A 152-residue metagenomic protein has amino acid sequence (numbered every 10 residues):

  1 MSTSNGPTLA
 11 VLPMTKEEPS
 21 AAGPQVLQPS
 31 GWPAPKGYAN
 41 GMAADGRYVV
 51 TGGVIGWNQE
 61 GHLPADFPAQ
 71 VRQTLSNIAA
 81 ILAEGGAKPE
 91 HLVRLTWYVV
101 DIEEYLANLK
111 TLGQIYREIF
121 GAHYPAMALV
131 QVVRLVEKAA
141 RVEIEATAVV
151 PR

Functional and structural regions predicted by a protein language model:
S2-V93, V99-R152: N-terminal presequence-like segments and the immediate start of the first folded domain
